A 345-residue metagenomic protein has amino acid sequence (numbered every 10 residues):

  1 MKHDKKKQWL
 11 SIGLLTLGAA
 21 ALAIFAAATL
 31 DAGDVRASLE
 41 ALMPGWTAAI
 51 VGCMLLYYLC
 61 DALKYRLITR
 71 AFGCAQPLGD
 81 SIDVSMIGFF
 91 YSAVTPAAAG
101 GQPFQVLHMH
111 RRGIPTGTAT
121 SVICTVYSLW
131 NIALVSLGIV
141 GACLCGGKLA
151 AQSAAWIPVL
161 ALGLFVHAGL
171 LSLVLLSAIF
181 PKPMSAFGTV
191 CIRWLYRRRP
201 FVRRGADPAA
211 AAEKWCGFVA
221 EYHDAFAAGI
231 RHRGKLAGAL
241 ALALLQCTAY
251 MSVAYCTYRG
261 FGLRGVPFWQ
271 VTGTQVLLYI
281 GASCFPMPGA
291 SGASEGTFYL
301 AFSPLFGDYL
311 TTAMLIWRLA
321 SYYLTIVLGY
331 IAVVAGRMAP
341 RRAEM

Functional and structural regions predicted by a protein language model:
M1-A37, G88-R203, M287, S291-M345: Transmembrane helix-loop-helix hairpins in multi-pass inner-membrane proteins
Q8-L10, A41-I50, A227-A241: Membrane-interface helix starts
G33-A41, M109, F218-R231: A short amphipathic helical element positioned immediately N-terminal to and/or at the very start of a transmembrane
A62-M86, T257-T274, F298: Membrane-embedded helical hairpins/re-entrant loop segments and their flanking transmembrane helices within multi-pass
G79-G88, W269-I280, Y309-L319: Alpha-helical transmembrane segments of multi-pass membrane proteins
R197-A220: Short, membrane-interfacial amphipathic segments enriched in basic
A220-L277: Transmembrane helical segments that form the transport core of multi-pass membrane transport proteins
R259-E295, A301-P304: Extended hydrophobic/aromatic segments used for targeting, binding, or gating
